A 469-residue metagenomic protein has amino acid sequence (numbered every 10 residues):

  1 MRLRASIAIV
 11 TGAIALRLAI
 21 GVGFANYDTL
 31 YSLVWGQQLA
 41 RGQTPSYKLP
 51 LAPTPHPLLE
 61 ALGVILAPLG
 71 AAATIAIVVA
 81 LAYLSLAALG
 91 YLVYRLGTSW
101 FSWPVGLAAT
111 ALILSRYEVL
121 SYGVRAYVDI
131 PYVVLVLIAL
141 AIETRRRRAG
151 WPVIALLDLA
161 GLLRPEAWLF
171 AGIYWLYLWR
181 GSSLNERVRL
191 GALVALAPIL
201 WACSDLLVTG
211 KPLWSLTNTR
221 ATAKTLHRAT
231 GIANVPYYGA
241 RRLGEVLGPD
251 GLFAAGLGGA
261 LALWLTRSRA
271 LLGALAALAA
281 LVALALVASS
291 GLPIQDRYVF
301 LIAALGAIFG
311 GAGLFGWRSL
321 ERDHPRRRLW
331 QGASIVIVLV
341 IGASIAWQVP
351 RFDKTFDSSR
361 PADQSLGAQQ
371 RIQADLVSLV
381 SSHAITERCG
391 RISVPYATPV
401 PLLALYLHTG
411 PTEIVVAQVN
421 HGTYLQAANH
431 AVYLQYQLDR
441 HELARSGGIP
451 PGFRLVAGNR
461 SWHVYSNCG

Functional and structural regions predicted by a protein language model:
S6-V10, G191-I199, F253-G258, R267-L271 (+1 more regions): Signature aromatic-anchored transmembrane alpha helix within multi-pass, membrane-resident enzymes that catalyze glycan
T11, W175-W179, G244-A283: Hydrophobic, aromatic-rich transmembrane alpha-helices and their immediate juxtamembrane boundary segments
I14-A15, A109-A111, L137-I142, G150-P165 (+3 more regions): Membrane-interface alpha helices of multi-pass inner-membrane proteins
Y27, T54-L59, I77-S85, P104 (+4 more regions): Multi-pass, polyprenyl lipid-linked donor-dependent membrane glycosyltransferases
Y31, Q38, A171-G172, E186-G256 (+2 more regions): Membrane-lumen/periplasm interface segments of specific transmembrane helices in polyprenyl phosphate-linked
Y122-G123, D129, L163-P165, L169 (+2 more regions): Hydrophobic/aromatic-rich transmembrane helices and adjacent perimembrane loops
R145-A155, L169-L196, A260-R267: Perimembrane helix-loop-helix junctions
I337-V400, Y406, V419: Membrane-embedded, lumen/periplasm-facing catalytic core of multi-pass transferases that use lipid-linked donors
